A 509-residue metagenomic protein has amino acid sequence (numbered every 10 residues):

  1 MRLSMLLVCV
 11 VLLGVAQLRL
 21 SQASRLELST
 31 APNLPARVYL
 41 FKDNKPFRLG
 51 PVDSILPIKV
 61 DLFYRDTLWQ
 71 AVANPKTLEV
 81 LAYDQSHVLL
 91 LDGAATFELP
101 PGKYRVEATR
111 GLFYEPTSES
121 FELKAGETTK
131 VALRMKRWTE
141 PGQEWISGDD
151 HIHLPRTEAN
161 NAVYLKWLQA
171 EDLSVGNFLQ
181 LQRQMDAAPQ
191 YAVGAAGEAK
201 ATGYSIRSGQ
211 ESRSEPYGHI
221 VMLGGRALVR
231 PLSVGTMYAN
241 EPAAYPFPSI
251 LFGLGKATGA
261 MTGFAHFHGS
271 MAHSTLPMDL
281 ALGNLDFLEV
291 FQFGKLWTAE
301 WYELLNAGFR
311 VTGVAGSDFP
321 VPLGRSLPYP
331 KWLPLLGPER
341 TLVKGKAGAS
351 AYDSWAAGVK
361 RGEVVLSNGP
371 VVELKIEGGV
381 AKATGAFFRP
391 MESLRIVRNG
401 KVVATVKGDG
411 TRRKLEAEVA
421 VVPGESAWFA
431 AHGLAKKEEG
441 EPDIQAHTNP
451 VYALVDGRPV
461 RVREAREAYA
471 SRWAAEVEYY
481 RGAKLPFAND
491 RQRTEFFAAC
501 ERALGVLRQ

Functional and structural regions predicted by a protein language model:
R2-L3, L28: Sequence-structural signature of the catalytic-core scaffold of metal-dependent phosphohydrolases that act on
S4-V15: Bacterial N-terminal signal peptides
L6, A23-L26, V343, G369: Serine/proline-rich low-complexity intrinsically disordered segments, especially terminal tails, linkers
Q17-A23, S29, L34-G218, L223-L228 (+1 more regions): Long luminal/extracellular ectodomains of secretory-pathway precursor proteins
L18, N33-P46, P51-I55, T67-L89 (+6 more regions): C-terminal functional module detector
L26, G148, Y204, I220-V221 (+4 more regions): A broad, low-specificity signal marking well-ordered, structured residues that form hydrophobic/aromatic
E144-G313, S317-R325, A351-Y352: Catalytic cores of extracellular degradative/oxidative enzymes
